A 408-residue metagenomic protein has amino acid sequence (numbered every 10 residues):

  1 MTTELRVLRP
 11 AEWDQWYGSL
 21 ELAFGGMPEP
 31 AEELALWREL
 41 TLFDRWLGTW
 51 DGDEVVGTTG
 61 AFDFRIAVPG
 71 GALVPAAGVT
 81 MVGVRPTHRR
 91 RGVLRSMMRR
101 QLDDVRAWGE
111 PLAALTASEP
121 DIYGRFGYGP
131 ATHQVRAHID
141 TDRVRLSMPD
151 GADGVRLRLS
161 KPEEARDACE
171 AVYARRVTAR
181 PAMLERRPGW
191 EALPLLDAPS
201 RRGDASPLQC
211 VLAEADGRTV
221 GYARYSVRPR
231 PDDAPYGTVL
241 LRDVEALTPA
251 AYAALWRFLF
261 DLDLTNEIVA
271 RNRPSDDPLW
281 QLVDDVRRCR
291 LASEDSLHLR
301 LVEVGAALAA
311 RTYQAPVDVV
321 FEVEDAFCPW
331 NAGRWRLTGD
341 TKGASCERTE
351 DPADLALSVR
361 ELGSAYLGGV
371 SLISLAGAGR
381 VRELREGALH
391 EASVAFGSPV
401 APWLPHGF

Functional and structural regions predicted by a protein language model:
T2-D14, P28, P69, P149-F408: Intrinsically disordered, low-complexity, positively biased terminal segments
L5-D14, L20, T49, G92: Hydrophobic, small-residue-rich alpha-helical packing segments that form membrane-like cores
M27-L40, D44-G48, T58-G70, T80: N-terminal, Lys/Arg-enriched amphipathic/low-complexity engagement segments that precede the first folded domain
R38-G57, G78, H133, L195-V211 (+1 more regions): A short helix-loop-beta-strand connector motif used in the catalytic cores of GNAT acetyltransferases and, in some
G48, E54-D63, G78, G83 (+2 more regions): Conserved beta-strand in the GNAT
V79-D103, T248-F260: Conserved acetyl-CoA-binding loop-helix of GNAT-fold acetyltransferases
M98, D103-A117, D263-P274: Conserved GNAT acetyl-CoA-binding A-motif
A107-P111, T116-R136, S275-L291: Conserved active-site alpha-helix within GNAT-family acetyltransferase domains
